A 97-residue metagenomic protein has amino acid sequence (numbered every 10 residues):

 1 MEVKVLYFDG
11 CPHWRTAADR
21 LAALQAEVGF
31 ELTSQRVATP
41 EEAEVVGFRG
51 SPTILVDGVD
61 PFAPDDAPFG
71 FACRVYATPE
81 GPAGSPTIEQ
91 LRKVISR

Functional and structural regions predicted by a protein language model:
M1-Q25: Local sequence-structure signature of Cys/Sec-based thiol-disulfide redox active-site neighborhoods
A26-F30, F48-G50: Short glycine/proline-enriched coil/turn segments at helix->beta-strand junctions
F30-E41: Thiol-based oxidoreductase modules, predominantly thioredoxin-like and allied folds used for disulfide exchange
E41-G47: Acidic pyrophosphate-coordinating catalytic loop
F48-V56, F71: Structural micro-motif
V59-R97: Non-catalytic, surface beta->alpha helical segment in thiol-disulfide oxidoreductase systems
